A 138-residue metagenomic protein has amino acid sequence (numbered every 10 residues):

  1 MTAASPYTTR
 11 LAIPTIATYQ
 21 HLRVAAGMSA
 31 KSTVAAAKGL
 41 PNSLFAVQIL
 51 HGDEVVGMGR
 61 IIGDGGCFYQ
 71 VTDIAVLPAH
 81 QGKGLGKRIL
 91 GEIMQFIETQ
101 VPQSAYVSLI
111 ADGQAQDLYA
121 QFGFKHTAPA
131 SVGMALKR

Functional and structural regions predicted by a protein language model:
M1-V34: Short amphipathic alpha-helix that is part of the acyltransferase structural core
K38-Q48, Q103-A105: A short helix-loop-beta-strand connector motif used in the catalytic cores of GNAT acetyltransferases and, in some
Q48, E54-G63, C67-Q70, A75: Conserved beta-strand in the GNAT
G63-V71, Q81, Q103, P129: A conserved beta-turn-beta hairpin within the catalytic core of GNAT-like acetyltransferases that forms part
H80, G84-E92: Conserved acetyl-CoA pyrophosphate-binding loop and the N-cap/start of the following alpha-helix in GNAT-like
I97-A111: Conserved GNAT acetyl-CoA-binding A-motif
A120-A130: Conserved acetyl-CoA-binding loop of GNAT-fold acetyltransferases
